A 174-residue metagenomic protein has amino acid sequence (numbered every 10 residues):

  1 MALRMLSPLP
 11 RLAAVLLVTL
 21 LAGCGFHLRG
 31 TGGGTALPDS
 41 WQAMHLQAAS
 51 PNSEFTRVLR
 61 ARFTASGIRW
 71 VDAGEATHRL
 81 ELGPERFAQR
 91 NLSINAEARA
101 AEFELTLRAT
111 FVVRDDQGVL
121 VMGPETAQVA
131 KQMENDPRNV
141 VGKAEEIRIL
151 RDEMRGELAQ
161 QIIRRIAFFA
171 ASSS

Functional and structural regions predicted by a protein language model:
L3-P8, L12, L20-R62, A171-S174: A structural "domain/chain start" motif
T35-A36, V71-D72, V119, E125: Short secondary-structure boundary/capping segments
Q42-R86, V121: N-terminal segment of the mature soluble domain
N52, T56, E102-T106, I147-A159: Solvent-exposed, acidic/flexible segments
F63-G67, V113-Q117, P137, Q161-A170: Sec/Tat-exported extracytoplasmic proteins
E81-R148: Surface-exposed short loop/turn segments
V141-S174: C-terminal/domain-edge helix-coil "capping" segments
